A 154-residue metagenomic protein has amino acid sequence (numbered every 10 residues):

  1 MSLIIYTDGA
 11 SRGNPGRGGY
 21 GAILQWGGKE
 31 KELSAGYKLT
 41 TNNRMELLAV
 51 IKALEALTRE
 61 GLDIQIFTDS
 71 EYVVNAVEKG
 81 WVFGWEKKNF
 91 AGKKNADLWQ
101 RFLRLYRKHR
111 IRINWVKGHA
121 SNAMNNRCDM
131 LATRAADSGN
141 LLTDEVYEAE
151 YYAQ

Functional and structural regions predicted by a protein language model:
M1-R44, L48, L54-L62, R134 (+1 more regions): RNase H-like nuclease fold core
T7-R17, I51-R127, L131, N140 (+1 more regions): RNase H catalytic domain
